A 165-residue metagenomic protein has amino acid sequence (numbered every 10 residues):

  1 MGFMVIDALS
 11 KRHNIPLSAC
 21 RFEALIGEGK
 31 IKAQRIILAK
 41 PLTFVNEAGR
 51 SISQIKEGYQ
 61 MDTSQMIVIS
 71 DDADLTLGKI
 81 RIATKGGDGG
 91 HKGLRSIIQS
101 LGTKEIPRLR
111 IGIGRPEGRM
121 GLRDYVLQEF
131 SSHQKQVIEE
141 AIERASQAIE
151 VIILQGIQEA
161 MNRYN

Functional and structural regions predicted by a protein language model:
M1-T84, R95, Q99, T103-L109 (+3 more regions): Nucleotide and nucleotide-moiety/phosphate-recognizing core
G90-G93: Hydrophobic alpha-helical segments within soluble ligand-binding/sensing domains
